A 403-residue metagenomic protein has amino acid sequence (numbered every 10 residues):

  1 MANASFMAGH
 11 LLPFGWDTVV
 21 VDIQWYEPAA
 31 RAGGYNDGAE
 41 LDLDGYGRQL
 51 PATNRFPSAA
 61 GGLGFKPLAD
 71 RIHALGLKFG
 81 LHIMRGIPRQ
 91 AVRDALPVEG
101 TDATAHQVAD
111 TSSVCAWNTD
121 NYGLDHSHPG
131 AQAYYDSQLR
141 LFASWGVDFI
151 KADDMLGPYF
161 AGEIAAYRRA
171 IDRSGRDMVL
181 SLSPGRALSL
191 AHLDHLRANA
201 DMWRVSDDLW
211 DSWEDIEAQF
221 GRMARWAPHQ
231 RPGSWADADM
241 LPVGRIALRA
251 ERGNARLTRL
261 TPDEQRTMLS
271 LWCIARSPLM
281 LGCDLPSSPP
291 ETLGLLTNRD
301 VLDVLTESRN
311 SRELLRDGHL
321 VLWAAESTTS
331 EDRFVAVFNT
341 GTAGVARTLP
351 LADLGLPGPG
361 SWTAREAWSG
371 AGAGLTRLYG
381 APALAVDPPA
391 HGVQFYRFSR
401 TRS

Functional and structural regions predicted by a protein language model:
N3, M7-A143, V147-F149, D154 (+1 more regions): Aromatic-lined carbohydrate-binding/catalytic grooves of carbohydrate-active enzymes
G15-D22, K78-I83, A143, D148-D153 (+6 more regions): Structural recognition of the beta-strand scaffold that forms the well-ordered cores of secreted hydrolase catalytic
Q107-S113, H126-S127, A133, D177-D284: Glycan-recognition surfaces
Q138-R186: Extracytoplasmic, non-cytosolic globular domains
R266, W272-A275, M280-G282, R316-L356 (+1 more regions): Carbohydrate-binding surface patches
T267-L315: Catalytic cores of secreted or luminal carbohydrate-active enzymes
A352-G370: Solvent-exposed beta-hairpin/edge-strand motifs
R377-S403: C-terminal beta-strand-rich structural cap/linker in extracellular carbohydrate-active enzymes
